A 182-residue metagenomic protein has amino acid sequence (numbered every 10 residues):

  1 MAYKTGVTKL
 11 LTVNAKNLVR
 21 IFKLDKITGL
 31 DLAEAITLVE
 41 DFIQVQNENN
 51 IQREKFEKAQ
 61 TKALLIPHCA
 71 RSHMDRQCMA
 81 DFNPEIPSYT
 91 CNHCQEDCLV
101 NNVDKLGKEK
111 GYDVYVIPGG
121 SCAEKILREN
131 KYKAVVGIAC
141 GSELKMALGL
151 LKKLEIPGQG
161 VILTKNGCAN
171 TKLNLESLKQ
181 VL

Functional and structural regions predicted by a protein language model:
M1-R71: Electropositive, gly/pro-rich neighborhoods at or near active sites that engage anionic ligands
E57-K110: Redox- and metal-dependent alpha/beta enzyme cores, enriched for Fe-S-associated oxidoreductases and cofactor-handling
I66-P67, Y115-G120, V136-G141: Short His-Asn-centered micro-motif
C91-N92, P157-L182: Ser/Thr/Gly-rich flexible loops in soluble cytosolic domains mediating phosphotransfer, phosphorylation
K110, L154-E155: Short, structured coil segments at secondary-structure junctions
G119-R128, E143-L144: A short, acidic, amphipathic alpha-helical segment used as a generic capping/interface helix at domain edges
I126, K145-L150, G167-N174: Short, charged, surface-exposed secondary-structure boundary motifs
K131-Y132: Proline-aspartate-enriched helix->loop->beta-strand connector
